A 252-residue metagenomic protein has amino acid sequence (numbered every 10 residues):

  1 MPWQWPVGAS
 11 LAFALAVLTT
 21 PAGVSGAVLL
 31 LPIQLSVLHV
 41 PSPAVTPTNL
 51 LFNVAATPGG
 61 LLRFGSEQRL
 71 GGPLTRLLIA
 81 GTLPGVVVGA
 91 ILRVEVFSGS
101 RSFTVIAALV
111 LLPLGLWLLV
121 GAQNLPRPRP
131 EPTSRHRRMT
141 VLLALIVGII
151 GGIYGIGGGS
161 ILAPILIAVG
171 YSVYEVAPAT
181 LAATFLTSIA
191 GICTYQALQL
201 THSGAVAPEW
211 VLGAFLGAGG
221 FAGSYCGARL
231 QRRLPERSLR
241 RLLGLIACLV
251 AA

Functional and structural regions predicted by a protein language model:
M1-V17, L31, S36-V37, S42 (+3 more regions): Juxtamembrane transmembrane-helix boundary motif
A16, T46-V54, L83, A177-S188 (+1 more regions): Transmembrane helix-bundle signature of multi-pass membrane transporters/permeases
T20, G148, G152-I153, S188 (+1 more regions): Residue-level hotspots within the lipid-embedded alpha helices of multi-pass solute transporters
A22-L30, Y154-A163: Transmembrane helix boundary and interhelical junction motifs in multipass membrane proteins
G26, S42-P43, V173-Y174: Alpha-helix N-cap/start motif
G60, S188-I192: Short arginine-rich
I165-A182: Small-residue-rich alpha-helical segments with characteristic i,i+4
